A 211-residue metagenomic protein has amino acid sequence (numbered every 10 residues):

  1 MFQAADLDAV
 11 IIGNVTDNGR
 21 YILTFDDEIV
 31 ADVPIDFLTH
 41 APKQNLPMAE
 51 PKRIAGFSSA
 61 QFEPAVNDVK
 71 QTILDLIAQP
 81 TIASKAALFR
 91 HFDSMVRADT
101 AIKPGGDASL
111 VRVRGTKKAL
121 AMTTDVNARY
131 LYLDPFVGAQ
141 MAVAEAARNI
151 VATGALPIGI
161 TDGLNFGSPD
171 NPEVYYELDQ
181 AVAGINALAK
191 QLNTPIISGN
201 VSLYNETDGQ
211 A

Functional and structural regions predicted by a protein language model:
M1-A211: Glycine/proline-enriched, intrinsically flexible loops and inter-domain linkers
